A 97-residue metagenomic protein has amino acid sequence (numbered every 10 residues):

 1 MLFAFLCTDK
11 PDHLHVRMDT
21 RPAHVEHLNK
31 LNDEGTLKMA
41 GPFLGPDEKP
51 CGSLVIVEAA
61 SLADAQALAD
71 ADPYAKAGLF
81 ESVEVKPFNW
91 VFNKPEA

Functional and structural regions predicted by a protein language model:
M1-A97: Conserved, structured core segments of small domains
